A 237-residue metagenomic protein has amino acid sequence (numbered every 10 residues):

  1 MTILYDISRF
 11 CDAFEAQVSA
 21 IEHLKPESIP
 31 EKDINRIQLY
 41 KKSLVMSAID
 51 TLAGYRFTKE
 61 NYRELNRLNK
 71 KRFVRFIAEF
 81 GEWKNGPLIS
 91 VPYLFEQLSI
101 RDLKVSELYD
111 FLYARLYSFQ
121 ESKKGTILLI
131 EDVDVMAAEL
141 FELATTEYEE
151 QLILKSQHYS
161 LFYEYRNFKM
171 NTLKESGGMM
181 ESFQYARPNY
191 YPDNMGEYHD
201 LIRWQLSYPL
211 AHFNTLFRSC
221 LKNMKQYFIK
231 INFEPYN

Functional and structural regions predicted by a protein language model:
M1-K42, T58: Charged alpha-helical initiation segments
I3, Q17, N69-F73, L161-F162: Alpha-helical structural motif
Y5-R9, K124-N237: Polyanionic, low-complexity intrinsically disordered segments
V18, E22-K25, L52, R166 (+1 more regions): A structural signal for well-ordered alpha-helices, especially hydrophobic packing surfaces of coiled-coils
R36-Y40, N61-N69, N167: Short, surface-exposed helix-loop/turn micro-motifs enriched in polar/charged residues
Y40-L44, R72, S90, L161 (+1 more regions): Residue-level detector of well-ordered alpha-helical segments, enriched for hydrophobic/aromatic packing positions
S47-T51, K174-G177: Short, solvent-exposed loop/turn segments at secondary-structure junctions
I49-S156: Flexible secondary-structure boundary motifs
